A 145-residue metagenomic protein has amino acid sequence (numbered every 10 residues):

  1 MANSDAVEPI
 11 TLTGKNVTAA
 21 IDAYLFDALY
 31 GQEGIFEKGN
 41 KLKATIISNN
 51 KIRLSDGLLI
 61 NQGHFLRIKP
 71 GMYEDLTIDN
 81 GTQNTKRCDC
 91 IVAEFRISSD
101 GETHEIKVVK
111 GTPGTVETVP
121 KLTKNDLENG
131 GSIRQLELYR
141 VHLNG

Functional and structural regions predicted by a protein language model:
M1-N61: N-terminal "first-domain core" detector
A6-K15, K51-G145: Beta-strand-rich solenoidal segments
